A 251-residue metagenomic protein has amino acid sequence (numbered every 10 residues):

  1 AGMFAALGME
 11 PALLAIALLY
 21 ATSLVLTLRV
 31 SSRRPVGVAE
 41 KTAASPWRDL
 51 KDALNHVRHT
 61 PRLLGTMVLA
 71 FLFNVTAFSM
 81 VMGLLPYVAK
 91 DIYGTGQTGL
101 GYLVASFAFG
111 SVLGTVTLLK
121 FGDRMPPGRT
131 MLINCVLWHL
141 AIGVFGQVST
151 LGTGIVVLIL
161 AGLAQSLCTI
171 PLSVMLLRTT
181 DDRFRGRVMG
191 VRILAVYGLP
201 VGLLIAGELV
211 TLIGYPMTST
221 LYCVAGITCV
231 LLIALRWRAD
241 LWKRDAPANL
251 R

Functional and structural regions predicted by a protein language model:
A1-L26: Helix-loop-helix hairpin linking two adjacent transmembrane segments in secondary transporters
G2, S23, G65-T66, S111: Transmembrane helical elements of multi-pass membrane transporters/channels
L13, A17-L19, K51, R58 (+2 more regions): C-terminal transmembrane bundle of multi-pass solute transporters/carriers
L18-G37, L232-R236: C-terminal membrane-cytosol helix-exit motif in multi-pass small-molecule transporters
T27-K41, S166-R178: Juxtamembrane interface at the ends
R33-V68, L250-R251: Juxtamembrane intracellular "pre-TM" segments in multi-pass secondary transporters
G65-N74, R192, V196: Alpha-helical segments in transporter systems
